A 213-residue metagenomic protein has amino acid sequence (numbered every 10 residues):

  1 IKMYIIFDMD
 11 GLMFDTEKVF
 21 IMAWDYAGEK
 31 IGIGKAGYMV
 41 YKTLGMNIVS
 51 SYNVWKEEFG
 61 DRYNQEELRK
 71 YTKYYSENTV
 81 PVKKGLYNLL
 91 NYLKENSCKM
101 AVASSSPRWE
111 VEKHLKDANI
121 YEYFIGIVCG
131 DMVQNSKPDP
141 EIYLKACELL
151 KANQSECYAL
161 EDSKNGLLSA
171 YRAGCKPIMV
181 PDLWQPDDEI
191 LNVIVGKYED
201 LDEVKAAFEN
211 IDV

Functional and structural regions predicted by a protein language model:
I1-M3, N91-K94, R108, E112-V213: Asp-based, Mg2+/Mn2+-dependent phosphohydrolase catalytic module
I1-Y41: Active-site neighborhood of HAD-like aspartate-dependent phosphohydrolases
A23, S51, G85, E110-K113 (+1 more regions): Phosphate- and divalent-cation-binding pockets in alpha/beta enzyme and binding domains that engage nucleotide-derived
Y26-I31, N88-C98: A short, Lys/Arg-enriched amphipathic alpha-helix followed by its capping loop at the start of a domain
A27-G28, N47-D61, H114, A146-C147: Helix-loop "lid/cap" segments that line or gate small-molecule binding pockets
G34, K99, K176: Residue-level detector of anion-binding/catalytic polar loops
G34, N53-N88, N96: Metal-dependent phosphoesterase signature
S104-S106: Conserved phosphate-coupling serine/threonine residues in phosphotransfer and NTP-handling enzymes
